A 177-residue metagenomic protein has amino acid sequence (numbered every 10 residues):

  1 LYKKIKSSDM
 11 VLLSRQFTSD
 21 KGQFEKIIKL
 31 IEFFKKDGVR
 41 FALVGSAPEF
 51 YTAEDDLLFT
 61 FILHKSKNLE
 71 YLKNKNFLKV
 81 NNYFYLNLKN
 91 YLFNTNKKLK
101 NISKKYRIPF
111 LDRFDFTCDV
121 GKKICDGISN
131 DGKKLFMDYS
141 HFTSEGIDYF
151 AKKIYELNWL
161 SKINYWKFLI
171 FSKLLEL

Functional and structural regions predicted by a protein language model:
L1-L177: Extracellular glycan-modifying ectodomains
